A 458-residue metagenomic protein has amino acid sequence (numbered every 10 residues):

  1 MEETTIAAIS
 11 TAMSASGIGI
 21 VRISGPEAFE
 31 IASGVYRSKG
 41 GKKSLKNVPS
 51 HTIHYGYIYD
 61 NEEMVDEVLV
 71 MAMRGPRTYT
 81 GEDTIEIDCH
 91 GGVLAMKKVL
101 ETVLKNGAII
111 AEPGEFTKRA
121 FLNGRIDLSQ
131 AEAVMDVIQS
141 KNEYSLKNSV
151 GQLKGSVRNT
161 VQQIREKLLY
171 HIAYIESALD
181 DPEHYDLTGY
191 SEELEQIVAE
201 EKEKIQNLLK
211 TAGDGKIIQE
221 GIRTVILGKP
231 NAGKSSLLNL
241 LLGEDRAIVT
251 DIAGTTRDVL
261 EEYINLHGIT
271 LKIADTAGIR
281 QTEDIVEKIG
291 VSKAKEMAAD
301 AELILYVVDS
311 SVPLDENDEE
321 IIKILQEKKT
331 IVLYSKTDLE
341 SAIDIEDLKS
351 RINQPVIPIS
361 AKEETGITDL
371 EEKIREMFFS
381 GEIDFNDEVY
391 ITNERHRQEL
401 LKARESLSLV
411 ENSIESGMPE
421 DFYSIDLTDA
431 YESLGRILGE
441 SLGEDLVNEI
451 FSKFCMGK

Functional and structural regions predicted by a protein language model:
M1-K147, G151, G155, I331: A glycine-rich (often HGG/GG-containing) alpha/beta subdomain
E2-I9, M13, E143-N265, T282-D284 (+1 more regions): C-terminal-of-GTPase-core extension/linker across diverse P-loop GTPases
S16-I18, H51-I53, D300-I304, E327-T330 (+1 more regions): Short glycine-/polar-rich loops that comprise or flank the Walker A/P-loop and associated switch/sensor motifs
H54-D66, V70-R74, G254-T282, D300-L303: Switch I (G2) and immediately adjacent beta-strands of P-loop GTPase domains
I109, T270-K272, P355: Conserved beta-strand segments of alpha/beta enzyme cores
L242, A277-G278, E302, D309 (+1 more regions): Short glycine-/small-residue-rich Rossmann-like dinucleotide-binding loops
I273, V307, L333: Generic enzyme active-site microenvironment
E287-S311: Inter-motif core of Ras-like GTPase G domains
